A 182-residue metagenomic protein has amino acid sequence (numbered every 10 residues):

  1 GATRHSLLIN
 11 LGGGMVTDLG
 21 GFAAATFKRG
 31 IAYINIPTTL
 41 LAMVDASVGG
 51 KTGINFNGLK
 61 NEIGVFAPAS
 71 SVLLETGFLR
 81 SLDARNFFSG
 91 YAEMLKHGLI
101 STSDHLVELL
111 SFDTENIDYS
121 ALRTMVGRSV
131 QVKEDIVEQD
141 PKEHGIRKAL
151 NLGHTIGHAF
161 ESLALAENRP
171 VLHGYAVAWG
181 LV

Functional and structural regions predicted by a protein language model:
G1-I34: N-terminal small/polar loop signature for handling phosphorylated ligands or for N-terminal nucleophile
N10-G12, N35, L73, N151 (+1 more regions): Short beta-strand segments
L11-G13, P37, V171-Y175: Active-site nucleophile and cofactor-binding loops and adjacent substrate-binding regions of central metabolic enzymes
G12-G14, D45, G153: Conserved phosphate-binding and hydrolysis motifs of nucleotide-dependent enzymes
G14-V16, K51-T52, F66, T155 (+2 more regions): Gly/Ser/Thr-rich beta-alpha loop segments that engage phosphate groups in nucleotides
G21-T114: A glycine/threonine-rich phosphate-anchoring loop and its flanking beta-alpha core in nucleotide/phosphate-binding
F112-V182: Active-site segments that bind and position negatively charged phosphate/pyrophosphate groups
